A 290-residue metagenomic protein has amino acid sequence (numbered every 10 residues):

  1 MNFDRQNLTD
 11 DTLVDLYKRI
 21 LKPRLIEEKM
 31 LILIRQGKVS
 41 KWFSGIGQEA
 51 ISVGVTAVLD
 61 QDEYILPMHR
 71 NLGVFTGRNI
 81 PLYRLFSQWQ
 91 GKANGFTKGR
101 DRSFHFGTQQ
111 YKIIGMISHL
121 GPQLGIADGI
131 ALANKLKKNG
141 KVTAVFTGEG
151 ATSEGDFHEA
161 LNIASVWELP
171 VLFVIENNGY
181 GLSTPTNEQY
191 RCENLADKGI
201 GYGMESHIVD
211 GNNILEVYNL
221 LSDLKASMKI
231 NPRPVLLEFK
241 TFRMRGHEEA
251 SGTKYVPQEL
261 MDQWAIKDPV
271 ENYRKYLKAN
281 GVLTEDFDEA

Functional and structural regions predicted by a protein language model:
M1-I51, A57-V58, A250-A290: Conserved acidic/glycine
F3, R24, F96-R100, L237 (+1 more regions): N-proximal short alpha-helices
E28, I32, G37-W167, P185-R191 (+2 more regions): Cofactor-binding active-site loop characterized by glycine-rich and histidine/acidic residues
I113-A290: Glycine-rich ThDP/TPP pyrophosphate-binding loop and its adjacent helix/strand module within ThDP-dependent enzymes
